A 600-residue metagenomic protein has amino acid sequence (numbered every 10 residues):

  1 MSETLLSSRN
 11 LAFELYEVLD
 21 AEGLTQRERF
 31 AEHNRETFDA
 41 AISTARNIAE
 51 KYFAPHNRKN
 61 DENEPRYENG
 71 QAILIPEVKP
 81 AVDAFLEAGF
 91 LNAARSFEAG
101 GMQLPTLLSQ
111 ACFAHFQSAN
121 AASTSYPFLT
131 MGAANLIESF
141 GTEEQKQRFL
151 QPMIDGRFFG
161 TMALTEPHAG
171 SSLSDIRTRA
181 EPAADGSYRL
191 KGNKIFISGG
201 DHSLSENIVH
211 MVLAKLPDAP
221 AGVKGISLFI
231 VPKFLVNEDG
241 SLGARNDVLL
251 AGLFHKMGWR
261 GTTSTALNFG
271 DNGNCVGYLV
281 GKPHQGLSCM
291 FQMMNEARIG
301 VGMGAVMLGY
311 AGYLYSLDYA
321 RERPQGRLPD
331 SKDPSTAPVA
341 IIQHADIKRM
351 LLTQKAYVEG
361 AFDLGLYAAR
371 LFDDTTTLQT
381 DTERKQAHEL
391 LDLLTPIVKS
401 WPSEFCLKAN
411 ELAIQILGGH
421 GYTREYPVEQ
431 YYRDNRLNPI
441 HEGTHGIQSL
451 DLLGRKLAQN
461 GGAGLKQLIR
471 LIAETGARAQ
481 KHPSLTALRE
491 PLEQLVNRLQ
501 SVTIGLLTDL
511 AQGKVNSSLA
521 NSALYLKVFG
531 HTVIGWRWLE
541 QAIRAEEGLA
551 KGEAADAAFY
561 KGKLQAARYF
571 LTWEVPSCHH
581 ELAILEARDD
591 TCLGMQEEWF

Functional and structural regions predicted by a protein language model:
M1-T124, R148, A583-I584, D590-F600: Amphipathic, small/basic residue-rich leader segments at the start of a protein or domain
S2-L5, N10, P182, W259 (+3 more regions): Alpha-helix capping/hinge segments and adjacent helical runs
A99, Q459, E474-F600: C-terminal amphipathic alpha-helical interaction region
Y126-T130, G141-A183, N193, A369-H388 (+2 more regions): Internal maturation/activation junctions in enzymes
A133, T142-Q145, F149, T444 (+1 more regions): A structural-propensity feature for long, helix-poor, extended segments
S187, K191-R245: A short core secondary-structure module
F196-S198, L235-A251, K256, A266-A297 (+2 more regions): A glycine-rich, basic-preceded beta-loop-alpha segment at the flavin cofactor/substrate interface of flavin-utilizing
E359-V398, I504-A520, Q541-A558: C-terminal helix-coil-helix/basic helical segment that borders enzyme active sites and/or dimer interfaces and provides
